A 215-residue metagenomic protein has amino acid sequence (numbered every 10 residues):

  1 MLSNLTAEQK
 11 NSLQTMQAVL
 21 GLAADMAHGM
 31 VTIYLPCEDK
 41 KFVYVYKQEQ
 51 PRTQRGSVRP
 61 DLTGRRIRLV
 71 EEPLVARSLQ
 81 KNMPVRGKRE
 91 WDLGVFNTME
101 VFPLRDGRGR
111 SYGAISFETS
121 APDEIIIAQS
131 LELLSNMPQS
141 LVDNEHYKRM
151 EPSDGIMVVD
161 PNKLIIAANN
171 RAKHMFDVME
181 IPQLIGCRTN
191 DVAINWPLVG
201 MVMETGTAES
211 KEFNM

Functional and structural regions predicted by a protein language model:
M1-Q9, L13-Q14, A114, E118-V158 (+3 more regions): Juxtadomain coupling helices with adjacent low-complexity linkers
L2, A18, V43-R55, A76 (+7 more regions): N-terminal membrane-sensor/transducer module of prokaryotic signaling receptors
E8, L62-G64, R89: A generic structural signal for short
K10-F42, P161, V178: Helix-loop-beta substructure at the N-terminus of cytosolic sensory domains that couple signal/ligand detection
G21, V75, N170: Short glycine-/small-residue-rich flexible loop motifs, especially phosphate/cofactor-binding loops
M30, E100-V101, G155: Conserved beta-strand and immediately adjacent loop positions that scaffold enzyme active sites
P36-C37, F42-V70, S135, N144-Y147 (+1 more regions): PAS-family sensory domains
L69-S130, H174-M215: Sensory/regulatory domains in signal-transduction proteins
